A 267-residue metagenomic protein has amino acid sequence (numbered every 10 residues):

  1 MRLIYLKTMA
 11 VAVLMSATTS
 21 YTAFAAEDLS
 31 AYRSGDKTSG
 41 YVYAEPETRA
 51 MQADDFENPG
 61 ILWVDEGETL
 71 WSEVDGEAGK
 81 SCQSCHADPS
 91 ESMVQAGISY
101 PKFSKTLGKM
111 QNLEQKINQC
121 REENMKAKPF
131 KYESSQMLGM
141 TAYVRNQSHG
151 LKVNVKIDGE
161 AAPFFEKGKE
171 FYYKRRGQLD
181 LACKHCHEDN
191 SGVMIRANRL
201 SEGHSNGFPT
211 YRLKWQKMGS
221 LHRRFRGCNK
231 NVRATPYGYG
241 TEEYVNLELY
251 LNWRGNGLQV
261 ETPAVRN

Functional and structural regions predicted by a protein language model:
L3-A10, M15-W63, E91, P101-E166 (+5 more regions): Post-cleavage N-terminal segment of exported redox proteins
E66-G79, R175-L181: Local sequence-structure signature of Cys/Sec-based thiol-disulfide redox active-site neighborhoods
G79-S90, M140, Q178-N190, L247: The canonical Cys-X-X-Cys-His
M93-Y100, I195-S201: Short cysteine/histidine-rich zinc-coordinating motifs and their immediately flanking basic loops
G168-R176: A mid-sequence, solvent-exposed acidic-amphipathic segment
K184-M218: An amphipathic alpha-helical core segment
